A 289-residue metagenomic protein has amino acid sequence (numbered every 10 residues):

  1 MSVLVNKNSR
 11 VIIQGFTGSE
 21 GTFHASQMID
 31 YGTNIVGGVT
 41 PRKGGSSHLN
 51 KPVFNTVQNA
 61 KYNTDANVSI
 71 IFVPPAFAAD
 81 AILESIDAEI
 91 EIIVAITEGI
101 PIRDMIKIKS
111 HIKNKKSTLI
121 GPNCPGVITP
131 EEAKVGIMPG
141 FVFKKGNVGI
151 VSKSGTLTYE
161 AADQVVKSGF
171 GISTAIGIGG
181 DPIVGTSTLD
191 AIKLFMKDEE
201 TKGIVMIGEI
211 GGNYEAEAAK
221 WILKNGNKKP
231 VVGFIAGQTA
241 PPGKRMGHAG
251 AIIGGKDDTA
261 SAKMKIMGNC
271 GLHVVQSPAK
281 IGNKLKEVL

Functional and structural regions predicted by a protein language model:
M1-L289: Catalytic-core regions of core metabolic enzymes, especially those transforming organic acids/acyl-group intermediates
